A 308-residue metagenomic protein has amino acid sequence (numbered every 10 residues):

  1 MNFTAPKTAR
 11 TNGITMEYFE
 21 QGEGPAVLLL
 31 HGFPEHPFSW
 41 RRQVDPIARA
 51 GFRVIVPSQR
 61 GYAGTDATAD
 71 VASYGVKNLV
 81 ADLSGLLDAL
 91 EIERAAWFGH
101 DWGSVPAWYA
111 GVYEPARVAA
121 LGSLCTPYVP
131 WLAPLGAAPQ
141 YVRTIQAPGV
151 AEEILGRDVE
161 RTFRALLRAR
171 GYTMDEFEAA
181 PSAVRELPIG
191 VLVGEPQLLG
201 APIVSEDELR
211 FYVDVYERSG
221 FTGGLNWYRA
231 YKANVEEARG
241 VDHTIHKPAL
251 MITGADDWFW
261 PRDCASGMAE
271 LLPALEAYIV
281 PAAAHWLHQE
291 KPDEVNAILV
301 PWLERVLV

Functional and structural regions predicted by a protein language model:
M1-T15: N-terminal cap/lid segment of alpha/beta-hydrolase-fold proteins
N2, M16, Y62-F98, W102-A274: Flexible "cap/lid" subdomain of the alpha/beta-hydrolase fold that forms the substrate-access gate
I14-D66: Conserved HGGG/HGGXW glycine-rich cap/lid loop of the alpha/beta-hydrolase fold
G22, L90-E93, V306: Glycine-rich phosphate-binding loop signature in dinucleotide/nucleotide-binding domains
G32, G75, D101, E290-K291: Active-site helix-initiating loop/hinge in glycosyltransferases
R41, W108-V112, N296: Short, hydrophobic alpha-helix immediately C-terminal to the catalytic nucleophile
Q59, T126, A282: Active-site loop/turn elements of alpha/beta-hydrolase fold enzymes, especially the short glycine-/histidine-rich
L275-V308: Catalytic active-site module of serine/aspartate enzymes centered on a nucleophile-bearing elbow/loop
